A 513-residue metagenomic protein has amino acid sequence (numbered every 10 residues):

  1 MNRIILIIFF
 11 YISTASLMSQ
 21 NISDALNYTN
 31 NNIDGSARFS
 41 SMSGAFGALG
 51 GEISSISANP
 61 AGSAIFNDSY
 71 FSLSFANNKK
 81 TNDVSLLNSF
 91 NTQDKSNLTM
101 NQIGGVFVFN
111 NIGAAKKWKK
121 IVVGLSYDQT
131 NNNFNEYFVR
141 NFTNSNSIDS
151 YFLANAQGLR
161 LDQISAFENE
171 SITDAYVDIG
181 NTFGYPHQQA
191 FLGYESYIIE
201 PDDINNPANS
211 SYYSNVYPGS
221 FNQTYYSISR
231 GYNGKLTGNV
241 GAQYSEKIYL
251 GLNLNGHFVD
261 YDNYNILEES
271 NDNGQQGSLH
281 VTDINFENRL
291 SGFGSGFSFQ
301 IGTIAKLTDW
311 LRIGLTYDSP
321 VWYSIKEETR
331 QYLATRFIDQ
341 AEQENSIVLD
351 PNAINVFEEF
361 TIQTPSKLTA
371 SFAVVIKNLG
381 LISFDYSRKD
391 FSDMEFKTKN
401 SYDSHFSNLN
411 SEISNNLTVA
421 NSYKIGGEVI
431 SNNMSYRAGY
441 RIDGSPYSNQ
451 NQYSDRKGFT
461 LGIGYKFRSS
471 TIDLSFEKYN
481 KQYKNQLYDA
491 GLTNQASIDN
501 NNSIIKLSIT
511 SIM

Functional and structural regions predicted by a protein language model:
M1-A25, M513: Bacterial Sec-dependent N-terminal signal peptides
Q20-D34, S40, V108-M513: Outer-membrane beta-barrel porins/channels
A37, L49-A58, A64-Y137, N141-T143 (+1 more regions): Outer-membrane beta-barrel translocator/receptor signature
A58-N59, T493: Short structured motifs
